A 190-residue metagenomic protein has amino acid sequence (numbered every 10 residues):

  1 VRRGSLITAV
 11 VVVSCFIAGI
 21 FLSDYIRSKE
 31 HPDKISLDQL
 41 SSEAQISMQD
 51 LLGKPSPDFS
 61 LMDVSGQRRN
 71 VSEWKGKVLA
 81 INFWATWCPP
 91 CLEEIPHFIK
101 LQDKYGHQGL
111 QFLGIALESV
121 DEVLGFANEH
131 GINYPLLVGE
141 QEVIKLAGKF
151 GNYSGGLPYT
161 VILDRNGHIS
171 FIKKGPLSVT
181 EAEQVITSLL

Functional and structural regions predicted by a protein language model:
V1-P55: N-terminal targeting signals for export/organelle localization
D50-G53, D58-L79, Y105: A short beta-strand-turn-helix
W74-K77, H107, N133, G155: Active-site acidic short loop of glycosyltransferases
K75, F83-K100: Conserved redox-active cysteine motifs that mediate thiol-disulfide chemistry, especially di-cysteine Cys-X(1-2)-Cys
K77-L79, F83-W87, S119, G156: Short pre-active-site segment immediately N-terminal to redox-active cysteine/selenocysteine motifs in thiol-based
L92-G131, Q141-G148: Structural microenvironment flanking redox-active thiols in thiol-disulfide oxidoreductases
N128-I132, G139-T187: Thiol/disulfide oxidoreductase modules built on the thioredoxin-like
